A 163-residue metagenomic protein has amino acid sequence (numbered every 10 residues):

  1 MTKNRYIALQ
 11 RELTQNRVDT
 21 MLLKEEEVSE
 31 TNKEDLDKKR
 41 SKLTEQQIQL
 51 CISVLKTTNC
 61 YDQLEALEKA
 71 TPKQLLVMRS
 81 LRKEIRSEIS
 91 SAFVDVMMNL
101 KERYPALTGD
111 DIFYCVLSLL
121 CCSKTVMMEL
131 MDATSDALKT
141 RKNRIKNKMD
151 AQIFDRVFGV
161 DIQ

Functional and structural regions predicted by a protein language model:
M1-K3: N-terminal signal-anchor transmembrane alpha helix of single-pass membrane proteins, serving as the membrane-anchoring
R5-D110: Membrane-proximal linker segments that couple transmembrane helices to downstream signaling/catalytic modules
T71-Q163: Cytosolic nucleotide-binding catalytic cores of signal-transduction proteins
